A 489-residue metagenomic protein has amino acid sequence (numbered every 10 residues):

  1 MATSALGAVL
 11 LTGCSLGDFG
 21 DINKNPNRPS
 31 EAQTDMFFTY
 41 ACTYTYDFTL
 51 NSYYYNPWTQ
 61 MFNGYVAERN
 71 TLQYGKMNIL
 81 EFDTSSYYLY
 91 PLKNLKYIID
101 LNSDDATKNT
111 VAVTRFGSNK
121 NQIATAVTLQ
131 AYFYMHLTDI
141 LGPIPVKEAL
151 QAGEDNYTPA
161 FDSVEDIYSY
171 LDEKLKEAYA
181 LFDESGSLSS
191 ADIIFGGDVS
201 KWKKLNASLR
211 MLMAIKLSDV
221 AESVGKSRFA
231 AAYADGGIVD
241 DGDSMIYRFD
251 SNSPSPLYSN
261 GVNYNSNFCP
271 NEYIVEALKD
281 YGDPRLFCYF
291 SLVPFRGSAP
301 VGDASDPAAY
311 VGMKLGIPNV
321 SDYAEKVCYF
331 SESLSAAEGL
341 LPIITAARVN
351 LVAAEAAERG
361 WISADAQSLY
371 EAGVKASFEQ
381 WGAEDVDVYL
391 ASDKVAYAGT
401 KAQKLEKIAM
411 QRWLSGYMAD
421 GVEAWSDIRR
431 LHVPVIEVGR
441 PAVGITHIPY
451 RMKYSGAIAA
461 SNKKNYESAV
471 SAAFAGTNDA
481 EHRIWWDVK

Functional and structural regions predicted by a protein language model:
M1-G13: Sec-dependent bacterial lipoprotein signal peptides
T12-C14, S259-G282, L286-F290, P300-D303 (+2 more regions): Long, intrinsically disordered, low-complexity segments
C14-N70, N78-E81, L89, Y97 (+4 more regions): Membrane-proximal, proline-rich intrinsically disordered regions
E31-T34, V66-L129, F133-E384, A398-L405 (+1 more regions): Structured, solvent-exposed acidic/aromatic patches
L50-W58, G142-P145, K226, G421: Beta-strand acidic-aromatic groove motif in beta-rich domains, primarily in extracellular
S52, S363-A364, S415, V435: Residue-level detector of short coil/turn "hinge" positions at structural boundaries
S377-E379, Y389-D393: C-terminal beta-barrel architecture of Gram-negative outer-membrane proteins
